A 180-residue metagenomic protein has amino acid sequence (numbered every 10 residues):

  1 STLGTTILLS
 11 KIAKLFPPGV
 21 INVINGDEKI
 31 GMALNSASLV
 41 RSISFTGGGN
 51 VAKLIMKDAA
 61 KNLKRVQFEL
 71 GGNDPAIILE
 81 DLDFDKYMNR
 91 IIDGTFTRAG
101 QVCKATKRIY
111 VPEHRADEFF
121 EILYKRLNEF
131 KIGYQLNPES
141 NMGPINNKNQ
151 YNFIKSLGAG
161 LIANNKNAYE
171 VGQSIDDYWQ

Functional and structural regions predicted by a protein language model:
S1, N25, T46, L79-E80: Short beta->alpha connector loops at strand-helix junctions that form conserved, small/polar/Pro-enriched
S1-P17, L63, D85: Conserved small-residue-rich beta-alpha loop and adjacent elements that most often cradle the phosphate/pyrophosphate
L3-G4, K11, E28-I30, G49-V51 (+1 more regions): Short alpha-helical
T6, V23-R41: A structured beta-alpha segment of the ubiquitous adenosine-cofactor-binding alpha/beta core
K14, S36, K57-K61: Solvent-exposed polar/charged
K14-N25, N165: N-terminal Rossmann NAD(P)-binding subdomain characteristic of aldehyde/semialdehyde dehydrogenases
G19, S42, G48-Q180: ALDH superfamily catalytic-core signature
